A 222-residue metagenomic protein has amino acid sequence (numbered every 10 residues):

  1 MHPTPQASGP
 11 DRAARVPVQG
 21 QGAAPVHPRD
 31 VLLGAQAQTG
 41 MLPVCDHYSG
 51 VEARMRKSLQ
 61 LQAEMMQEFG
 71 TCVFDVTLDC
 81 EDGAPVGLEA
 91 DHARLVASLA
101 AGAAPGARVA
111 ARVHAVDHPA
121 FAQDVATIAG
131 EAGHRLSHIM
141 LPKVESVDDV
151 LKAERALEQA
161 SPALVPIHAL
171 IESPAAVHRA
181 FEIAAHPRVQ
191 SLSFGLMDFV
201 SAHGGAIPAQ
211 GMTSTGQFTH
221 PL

Functional and structural regions predicted by a protein language model:
H2-L222: Expand to "…catalyze enediolate/carbanion chemistry for C-C bond making/breaking, isomerization, decarboxylation
